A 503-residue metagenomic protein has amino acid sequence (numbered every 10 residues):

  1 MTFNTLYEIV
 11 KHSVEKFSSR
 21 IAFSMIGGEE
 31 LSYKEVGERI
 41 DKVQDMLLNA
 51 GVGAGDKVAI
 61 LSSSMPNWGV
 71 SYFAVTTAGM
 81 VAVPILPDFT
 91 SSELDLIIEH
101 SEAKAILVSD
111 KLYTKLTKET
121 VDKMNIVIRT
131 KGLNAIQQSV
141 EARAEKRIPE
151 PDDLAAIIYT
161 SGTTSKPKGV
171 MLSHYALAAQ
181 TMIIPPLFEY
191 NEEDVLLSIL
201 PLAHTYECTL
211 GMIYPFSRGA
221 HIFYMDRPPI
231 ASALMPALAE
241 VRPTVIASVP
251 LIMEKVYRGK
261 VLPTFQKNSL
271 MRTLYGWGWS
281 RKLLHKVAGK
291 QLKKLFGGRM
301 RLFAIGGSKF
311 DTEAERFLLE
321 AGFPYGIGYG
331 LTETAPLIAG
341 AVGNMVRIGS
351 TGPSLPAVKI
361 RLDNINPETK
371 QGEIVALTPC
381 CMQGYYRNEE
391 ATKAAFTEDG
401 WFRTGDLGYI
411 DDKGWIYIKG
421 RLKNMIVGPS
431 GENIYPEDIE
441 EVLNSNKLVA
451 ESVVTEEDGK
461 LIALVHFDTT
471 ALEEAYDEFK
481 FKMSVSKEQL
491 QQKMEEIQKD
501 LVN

Functional and structural regions predicted by a protein language model:
T2-F3, K11, S19-M65, G69-F73 (+3 more regions): Conserved AMP-binding/adenylate-forming core of the ANL superfamily
I9-V10, N49-A50, T77-Q138, R147-I148 (+1 more regions): Structural core segment of the AMP-binding/adenylate-forming
S19, E141-Y159, K166, E189-V195: Conserved pre-ATP/AMP-binding loop-to-beta segment of ANL
S32-K34, A155-T181: Conserved AMP-binding A3 loop
D56, P87-T117, Q180-L197, I230-T244: Conserved ATP-dependent adenylate/AMP-binding module captured primarily in the ANL superfamily
L61, E368-G428, S445: Conserved ATP-binding/catalytic segment of the ANL
K111-P151, K260-Q291: ANL superfamily adenylate-forming
A178-V195, L202-K290, R299, P324: Conserved AMP-binding/adenylation subdomain of ANL enzymes
